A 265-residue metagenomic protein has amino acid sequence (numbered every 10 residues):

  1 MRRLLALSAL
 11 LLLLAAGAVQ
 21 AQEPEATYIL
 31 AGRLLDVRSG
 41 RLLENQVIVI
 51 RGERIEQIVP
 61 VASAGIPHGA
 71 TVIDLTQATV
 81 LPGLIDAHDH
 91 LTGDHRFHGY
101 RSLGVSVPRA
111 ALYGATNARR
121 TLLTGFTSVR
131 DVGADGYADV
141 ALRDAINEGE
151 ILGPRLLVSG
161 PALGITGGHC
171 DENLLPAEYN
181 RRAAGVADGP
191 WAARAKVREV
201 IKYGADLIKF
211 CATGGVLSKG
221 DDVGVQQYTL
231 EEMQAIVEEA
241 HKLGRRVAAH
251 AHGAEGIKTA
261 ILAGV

Functional and structural regions predicted by a protein language model:
M1-L4: Positively charged n-region of N-terminal signal peptides that target proteins for export
A6-A16: Bacterial N-terminal signal peptides
V19-A21: Boundary at the C-terminal end of the N-terminal hydrophobic targeting segment
E25, L34, S39-L81: Histidine-rich, glycine-flanked metal-binding segment
A78-E150, T166-H169, N173-P176, E231 (+1 more regions): Metal-associated gating/positioning segment near the N- to mid-region
I85-A87, V129-R130, L156-G160, I208-F210 (+1 more regions): Hydrophobic faces of well-ordered beta-strands that scaffold small-molecule active sites in alpha/beta enzyme cores
Y100-L112, P176-A195, R246: Active-site mouth loops of central-metabolism enzymes
T166, C211-V265: Active-site core of metal-dependent hydrolases
